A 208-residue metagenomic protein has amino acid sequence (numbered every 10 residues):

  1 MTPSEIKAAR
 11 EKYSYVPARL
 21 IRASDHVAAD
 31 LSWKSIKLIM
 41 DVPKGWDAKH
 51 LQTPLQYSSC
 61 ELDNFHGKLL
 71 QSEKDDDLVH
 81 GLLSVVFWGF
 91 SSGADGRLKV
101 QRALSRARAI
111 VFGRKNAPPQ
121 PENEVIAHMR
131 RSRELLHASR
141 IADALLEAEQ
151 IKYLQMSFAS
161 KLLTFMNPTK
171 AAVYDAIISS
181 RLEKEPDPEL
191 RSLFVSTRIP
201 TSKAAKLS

Functional and structural regions predicted by a protein language model:
M1-E149, P168-S208: An N-terminal alpha-helical hairpin/helix-loop-helix interaction module that forms a charged, gly/pro-flexible surface
A159-F165: Short hydrophobic alpha-helical segments that form membrane-spanning helices or hydrophobic packing faces of helical
